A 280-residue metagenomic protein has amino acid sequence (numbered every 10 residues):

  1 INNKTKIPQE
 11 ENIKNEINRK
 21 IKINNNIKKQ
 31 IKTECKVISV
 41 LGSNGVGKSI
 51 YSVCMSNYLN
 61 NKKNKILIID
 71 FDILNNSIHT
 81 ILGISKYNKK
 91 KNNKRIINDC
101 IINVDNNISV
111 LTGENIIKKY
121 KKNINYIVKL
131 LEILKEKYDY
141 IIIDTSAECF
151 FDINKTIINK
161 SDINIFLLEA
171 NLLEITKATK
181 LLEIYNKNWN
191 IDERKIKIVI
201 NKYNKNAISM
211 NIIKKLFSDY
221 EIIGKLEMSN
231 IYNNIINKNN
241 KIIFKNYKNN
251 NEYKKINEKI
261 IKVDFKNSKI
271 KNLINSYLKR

Functional and structural regions predicted by a protein language model:
I1-V37, K187-N190, I196, F217 (+1 more regions): Acidic-aromatic/histidine active-site loop/patch
I31-L74, I78, L82, L134: Walker A/P-loop phosphate-binding motif and the immediately C-terminal alpha-helix
I68-Y138, Y232-K238, I242: P-loop/Walker-type NTP enzyme "switch/lid" segment
Y138-C149: Glycine-rich phosphate-binding loop used to anchor ATP phosphates in small-molecule kinases, encompassing both
Y140, I163, I222-G224: Well-ordered beta-strand positions
D152-N171: Inter-motif core of Ras-like GTPase G domains
E169-A170, I196-A207, L226-I231: G-domain G4 guanine-recognition motif of GTPases
N204, K214-I243: Beta-strand-loop-alpha "switch" segments that mediate conformational coupling across diverse proteins
